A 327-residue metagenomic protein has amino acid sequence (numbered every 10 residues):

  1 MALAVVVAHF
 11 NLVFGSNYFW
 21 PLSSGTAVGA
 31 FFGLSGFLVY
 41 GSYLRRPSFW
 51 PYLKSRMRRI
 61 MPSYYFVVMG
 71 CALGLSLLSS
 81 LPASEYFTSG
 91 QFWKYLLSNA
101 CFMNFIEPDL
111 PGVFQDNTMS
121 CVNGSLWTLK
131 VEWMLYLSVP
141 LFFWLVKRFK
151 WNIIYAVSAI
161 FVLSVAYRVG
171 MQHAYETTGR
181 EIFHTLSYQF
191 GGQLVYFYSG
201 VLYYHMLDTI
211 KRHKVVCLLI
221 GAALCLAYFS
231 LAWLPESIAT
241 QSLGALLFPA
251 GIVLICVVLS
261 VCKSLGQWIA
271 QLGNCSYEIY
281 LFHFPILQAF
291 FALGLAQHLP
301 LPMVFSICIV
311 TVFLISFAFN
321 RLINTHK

Functional and structural regions predicted by a protein language model:
M1-L44, M61-V68, S276, Y280-L281: Functionally critical transmembrane alpha-helices in membrane proteins and complexes, commonly lining
L3-N11, A159-Q172, G221-L234, I279: Aromatic-anchored segments of alpha-helical transmembrane domains
S16-V28, T118-V131, V169-S199, K211 (+2 more regions): Interfacial loop-to-helix transition and helix-capping segments at the boundaries of transmembrane helices
A27-R59, S63-Y86, I286, F291-G294 (+2 more regions): Juxtamembrane transmembrane-helix termini
R46-K54, L81-E85, W144-I153, H205-V216 (+3 more regions): Membrane-interface helix-boundary motifs at transmembrane edges
Y64-W133, G244-I255: Membrane-interface helix-loop-helix regions
W133-V162, L202-L219, A296-L301: Solvent-exposed interhelical
F197, A222-T325: Alpha-helical transmembrane segments of multi-pass integral membrane proteins
